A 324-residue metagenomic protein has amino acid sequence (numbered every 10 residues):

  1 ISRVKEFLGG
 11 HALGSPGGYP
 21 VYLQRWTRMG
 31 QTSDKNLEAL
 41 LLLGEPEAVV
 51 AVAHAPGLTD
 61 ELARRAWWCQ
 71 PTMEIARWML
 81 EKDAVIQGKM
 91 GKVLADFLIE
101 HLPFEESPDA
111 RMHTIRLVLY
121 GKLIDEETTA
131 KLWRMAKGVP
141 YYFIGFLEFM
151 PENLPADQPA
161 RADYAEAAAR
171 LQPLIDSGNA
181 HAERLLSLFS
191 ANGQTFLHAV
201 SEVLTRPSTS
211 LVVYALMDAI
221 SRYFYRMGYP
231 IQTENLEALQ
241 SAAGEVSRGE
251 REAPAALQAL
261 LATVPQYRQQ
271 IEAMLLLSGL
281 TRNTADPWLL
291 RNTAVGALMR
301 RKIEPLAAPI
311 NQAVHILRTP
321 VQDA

Functional and structural regions predicted by a protein language model:
I1-A324: Alpha-helical scaffold segments
